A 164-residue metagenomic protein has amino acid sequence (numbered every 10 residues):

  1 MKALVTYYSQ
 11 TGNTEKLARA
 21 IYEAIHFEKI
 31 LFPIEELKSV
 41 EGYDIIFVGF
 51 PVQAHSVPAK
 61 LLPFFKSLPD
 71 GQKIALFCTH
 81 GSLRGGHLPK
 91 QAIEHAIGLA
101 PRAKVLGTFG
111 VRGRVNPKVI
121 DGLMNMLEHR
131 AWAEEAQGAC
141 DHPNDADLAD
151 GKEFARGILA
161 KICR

Functional and structural regions predicted by a protein language model:
K2-A24: N-terminal beta1-alpha1 ligand-phosphate binding loop
A3, E23-I30, G42-R164: FMN-binding flavodoxin-like domain, especially the glycine-rich phosphate-binding loop
E35-E41: Short amphipathic alpha-helix with an adjacent loop that forms part of the alpha/beta core around
